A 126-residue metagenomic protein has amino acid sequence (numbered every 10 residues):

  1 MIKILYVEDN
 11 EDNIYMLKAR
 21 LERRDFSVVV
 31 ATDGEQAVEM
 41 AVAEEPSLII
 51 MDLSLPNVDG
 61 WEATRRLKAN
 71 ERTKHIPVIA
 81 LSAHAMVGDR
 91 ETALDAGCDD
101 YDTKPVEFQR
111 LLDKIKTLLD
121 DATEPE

Functional and structural regions predicted by a protein language model:
E8, T32: Conserved acidic carboxylate
E11-V29: Two-component/phosphorelay signaling modules centered on CheY-like receiver
Y15, V106-I115: C-terminal output helix
E44-I50, L55: Active-site beta3 strand of CheY-like receiver
P56, K74, M86, K104-P105: The feature encodes the CheY-like receiver
